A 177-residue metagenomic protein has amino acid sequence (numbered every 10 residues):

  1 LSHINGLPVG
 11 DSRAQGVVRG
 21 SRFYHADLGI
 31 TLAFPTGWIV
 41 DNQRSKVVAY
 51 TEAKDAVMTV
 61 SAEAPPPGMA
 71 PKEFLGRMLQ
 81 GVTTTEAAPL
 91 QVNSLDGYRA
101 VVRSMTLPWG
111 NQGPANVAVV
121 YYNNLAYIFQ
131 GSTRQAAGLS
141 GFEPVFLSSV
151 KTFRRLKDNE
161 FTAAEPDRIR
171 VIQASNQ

Functional and structural regions predicted by a protein language model:
L1-D27, T31, I39-D41, K46 (+2 more regions): C-terminal capping/extension segments of zinc metalloprotease domains
H3, V18, D27, T106 (+1 more regions): Amphipathic alpha-helical protein-interaction segments
F23-H25, S61-P67, A136-A137: Short, contiguous acidic/charged loop-to-helix segments that flank catalytic cores in large enzymes
T31-Q80, A88, S104-W109: Secretory pathway targeting signatures of secreted, lumenal, and periplasmic proteins
K72-G76, N116, E143-V150: Extracytoplasmic/secreted envelope proteins and their assembly/folding machinery, especially bacterial periplasmic
G76-N124, G138: Signature of long, low-cysteine stretches enriched in small and polar/charged residues
Y127-Q173: Surface-exposed amphipathic alpha-helical segments
Q177: LysM (lysin motif) carbohydrate-binding repeats in extracellular/periplasmic proteins that recognize
